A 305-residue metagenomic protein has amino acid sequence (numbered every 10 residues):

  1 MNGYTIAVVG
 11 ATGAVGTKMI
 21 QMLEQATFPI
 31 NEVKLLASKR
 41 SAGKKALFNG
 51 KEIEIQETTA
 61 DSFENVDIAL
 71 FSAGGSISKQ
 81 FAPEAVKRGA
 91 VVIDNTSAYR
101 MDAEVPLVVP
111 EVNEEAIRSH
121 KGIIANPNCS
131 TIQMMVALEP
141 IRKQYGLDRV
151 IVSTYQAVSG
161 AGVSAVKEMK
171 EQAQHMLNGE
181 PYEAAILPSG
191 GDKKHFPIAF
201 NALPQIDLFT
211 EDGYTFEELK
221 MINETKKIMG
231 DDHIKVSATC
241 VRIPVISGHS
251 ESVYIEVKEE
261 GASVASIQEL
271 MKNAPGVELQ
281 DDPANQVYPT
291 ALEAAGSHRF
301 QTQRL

Functional and structural regions predicted by a protein language model:
M1-I198, H233-K235, E269, L279-L305: N-terminal Rossmann-like NAD(P) cofactor-binding subdomain of oxidoreductases, focused on the glycine-rich
K193-I246: Oxyanion-binding "anion nests"
S247-S252: Conserved glycine-rich beta-strand-loop-beta hairpin in the small C-terminal domain of fold type I
Y254-K258: Short hydrophobic/aromatic beta-strand micro-patches that form the beta-sheet surface supporting nucleotide- or nucleic
E259-A262, G276: Acidic glycine-/aspartate-rich tracts in secreted/extracellular proteins
V264-A274: Short amphipathic alpha-helices in soluble, non-transmembrane regions that often serve as interface/regulatory elements
